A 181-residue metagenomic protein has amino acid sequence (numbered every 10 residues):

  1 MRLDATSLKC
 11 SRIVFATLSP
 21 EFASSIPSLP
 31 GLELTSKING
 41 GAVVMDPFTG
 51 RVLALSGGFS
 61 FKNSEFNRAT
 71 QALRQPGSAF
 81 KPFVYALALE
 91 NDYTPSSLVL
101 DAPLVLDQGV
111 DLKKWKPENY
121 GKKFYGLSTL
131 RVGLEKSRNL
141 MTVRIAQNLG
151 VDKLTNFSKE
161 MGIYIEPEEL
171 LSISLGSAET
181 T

Functional and structural regions predicted by a protein language model:
M1-R74, S78-F80, Y93-S97, D152-K159 (+1 more regions): Periplasmic/cell-envelope proteins involved in peptidoglycan metabolism and beta-lactam response
P47, G57-G58, D101-L104, A178-T180: An acidic- and aromatic-residue-enriched active-site/binding cleft used to recognize and process polar
F48, Y93-L154, L170: Conserved catalytic neighborhood of penicillin-recognizing serine enzymes
F48-R51, P82-E90, A178-T181: Active-site-proximal alpha-helical segments within enzyme catalytic domains
L55, F59, A69, L73 (+8 more regions): Structured segments of extracytoplasmic/periplasmic soluble domains in secreted or envelope-associated proteins
A79-P82, K136: Alpha-helical transmembrane segments of multi-pass membrane proteins
E160-T181: Active-site-proximal helix/loop microenvironment of the serine DD-peptidase/beta-lactamase transpeptidase fold
